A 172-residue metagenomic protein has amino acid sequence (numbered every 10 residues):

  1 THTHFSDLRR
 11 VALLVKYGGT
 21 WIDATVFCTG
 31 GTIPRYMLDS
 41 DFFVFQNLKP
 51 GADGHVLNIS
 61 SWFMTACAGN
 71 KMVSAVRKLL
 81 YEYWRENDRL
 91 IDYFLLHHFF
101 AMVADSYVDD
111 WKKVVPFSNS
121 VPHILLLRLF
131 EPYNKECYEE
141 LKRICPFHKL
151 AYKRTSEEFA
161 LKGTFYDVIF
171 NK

Functional and structural regions predicted by a protein language model:
T1-D7, A24-K172: Glycosyltransferase-associated regions of secretory-pathway enzymes, highlighting luminal stem/catalytic domains
L8-G19: Small-residue hinge/turn detector
